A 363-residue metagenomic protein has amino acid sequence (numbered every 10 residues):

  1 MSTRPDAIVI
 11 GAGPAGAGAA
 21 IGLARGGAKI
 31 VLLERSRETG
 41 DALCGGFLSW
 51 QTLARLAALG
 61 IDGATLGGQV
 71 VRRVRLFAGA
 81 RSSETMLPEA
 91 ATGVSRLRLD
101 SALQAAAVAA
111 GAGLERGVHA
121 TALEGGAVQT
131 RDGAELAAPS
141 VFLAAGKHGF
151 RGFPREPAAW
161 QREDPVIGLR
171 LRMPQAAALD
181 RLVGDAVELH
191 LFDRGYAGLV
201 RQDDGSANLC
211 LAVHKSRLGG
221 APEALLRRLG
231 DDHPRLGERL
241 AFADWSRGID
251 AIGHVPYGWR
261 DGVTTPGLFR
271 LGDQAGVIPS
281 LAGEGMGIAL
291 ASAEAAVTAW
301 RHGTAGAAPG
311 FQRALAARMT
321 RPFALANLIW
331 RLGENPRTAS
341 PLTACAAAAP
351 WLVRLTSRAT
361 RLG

Functional and structural regions predicted by a protein language model:
S2-A15: Beta1/beta-strand and adjacent pyrophosphate-binding region of the FAD-binding site in flavoprotein oxidoreductases
I10, L143-A144, R270: Redox-cofactor binding/interface segments in oxidoreductases and associated redox assembly factors
A12, I21-C44: Glycine-rich FAD pyrophosphate-binding loop
A15, E38, H148: Conserved Rossmann-like nucleotide-cofactor binding loop
T52-Q104: A conserved beta-strand/loop capping segment in the N-terminal third of enzymes that catalyze redox or closely related
A106-R239: Predominantly flavin-linked oxidoreductase catalytic cores and closely associated redox partners
R217-I288, S292-A299: FAD/FMN-dependent oxidoreductases across multiple families
T298-G363: C-terminal helical "tail/cap" subdomain of flavin- and related membrane-associated enzymes
